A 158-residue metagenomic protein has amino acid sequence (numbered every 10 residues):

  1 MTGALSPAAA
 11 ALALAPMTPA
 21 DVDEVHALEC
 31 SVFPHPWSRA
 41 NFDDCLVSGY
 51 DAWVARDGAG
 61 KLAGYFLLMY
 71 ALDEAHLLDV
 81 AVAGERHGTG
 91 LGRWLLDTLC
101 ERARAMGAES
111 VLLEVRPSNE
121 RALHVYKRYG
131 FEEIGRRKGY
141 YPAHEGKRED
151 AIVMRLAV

Functional and structural regions predicted by a protein language model:
M1-S6, S110-R116, E145-A157: Conserved catalytic core of the tyrosine transesterase superfamily
T2-A8, A13-T89, R93-R102, M106 (+2 more regions): Acetyl-CoA-dependent GNAT
V82, R116-P117: Short amphipathic helical patch at the helix-1/turn junction of helix-turn-helix
R86-H87, N119, V125-R128, K147-I152: ABC family nucleotide-binding domain
L96, N119-A122, G139-E145: Short glycine/proline-centered loop/turn elements that form peptide/ligand docking sites
L112-E114, K127, E132-E149: Conserved catalytic-core motifs of GNAT/GCN5-like acyltransferases
